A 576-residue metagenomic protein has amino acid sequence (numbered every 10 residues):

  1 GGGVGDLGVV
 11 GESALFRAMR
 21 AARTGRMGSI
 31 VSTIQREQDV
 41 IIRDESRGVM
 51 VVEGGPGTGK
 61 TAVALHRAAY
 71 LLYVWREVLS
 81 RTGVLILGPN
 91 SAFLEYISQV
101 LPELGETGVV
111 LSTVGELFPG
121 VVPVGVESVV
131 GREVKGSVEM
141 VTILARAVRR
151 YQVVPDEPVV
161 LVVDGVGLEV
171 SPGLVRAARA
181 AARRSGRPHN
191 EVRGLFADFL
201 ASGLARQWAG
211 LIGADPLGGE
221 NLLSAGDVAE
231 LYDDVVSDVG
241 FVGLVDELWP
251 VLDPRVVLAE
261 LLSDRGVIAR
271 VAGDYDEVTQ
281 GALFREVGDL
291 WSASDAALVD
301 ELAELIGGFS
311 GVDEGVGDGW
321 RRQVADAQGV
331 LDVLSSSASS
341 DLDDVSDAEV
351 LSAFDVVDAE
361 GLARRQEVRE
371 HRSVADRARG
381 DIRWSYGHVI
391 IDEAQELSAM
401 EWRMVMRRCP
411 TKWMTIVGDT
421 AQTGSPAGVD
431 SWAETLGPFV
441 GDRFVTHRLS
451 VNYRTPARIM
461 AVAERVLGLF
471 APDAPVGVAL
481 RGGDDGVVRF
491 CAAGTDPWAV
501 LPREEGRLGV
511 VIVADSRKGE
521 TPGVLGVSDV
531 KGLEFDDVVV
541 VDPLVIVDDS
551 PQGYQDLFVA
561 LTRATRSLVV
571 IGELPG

Functional and structural regions predicted by a protein language model:
G1-R17, E277-V287: N-terminal accessory nucleic-acid engagement/regulatory domains that precede and modulate ATP-driven motor cores
S32-D44, R377: Pre-Walker A adenine-sensing motif
S46-M50: Pre-Walker A (Motif I) flank of P-loop NTPase domains
V52-G54: Hydrophobic anchor at the beta1->P-loop junction of P-loop NTPases
K60-T61: Conserved lysine of the Walker
A64-E77: Walker A/P-loop NTP-binding motif
E77-T82, S91-K135, S339-H388, E393-G576: Conserved helicase motor core of SF1/SF2 NTP-dependent helicases
S171-H388, L397-W402: Conserved helicase NTPase catalytic core signature
